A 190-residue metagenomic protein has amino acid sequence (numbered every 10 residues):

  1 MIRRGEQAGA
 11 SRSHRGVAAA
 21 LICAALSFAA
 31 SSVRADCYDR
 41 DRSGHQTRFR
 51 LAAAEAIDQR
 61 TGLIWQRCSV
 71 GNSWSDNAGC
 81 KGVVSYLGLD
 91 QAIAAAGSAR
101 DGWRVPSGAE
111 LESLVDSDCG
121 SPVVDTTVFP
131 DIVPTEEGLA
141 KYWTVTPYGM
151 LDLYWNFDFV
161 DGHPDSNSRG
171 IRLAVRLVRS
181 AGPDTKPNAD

Functional and structural regions predicted by a protein language model:
M1-S13: N-terminal secretory signal peptides that target proteins for export/translocation
I2-G5, S31-R104, G108-D190: Glycine-aromatic-enriched surface loops/turns that form tight recognition elements
A10-H14, I22, P183-K186: Enrichment for repetitive, rod-forming helical segments
R15-V17, S31: Low-complexity, intrinsically disordered segments with a bias for serine/threonine
A19-S27: Bacterial N-terminal signal peptides
